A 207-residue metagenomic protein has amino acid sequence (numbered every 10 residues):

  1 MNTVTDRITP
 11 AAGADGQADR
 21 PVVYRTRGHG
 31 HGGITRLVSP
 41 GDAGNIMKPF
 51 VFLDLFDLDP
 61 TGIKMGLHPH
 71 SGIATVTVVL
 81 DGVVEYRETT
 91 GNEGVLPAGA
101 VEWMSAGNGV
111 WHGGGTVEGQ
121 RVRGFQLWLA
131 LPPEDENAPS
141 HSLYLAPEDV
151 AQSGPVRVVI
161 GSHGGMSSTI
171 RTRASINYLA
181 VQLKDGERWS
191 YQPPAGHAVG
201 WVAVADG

Functional and structural regions predicted by a protein language model:
N2-R36: Hydrophobic alpha-helical membrane-insertion signals
T26-L80, G124, P147-Q192: A short glycine-rich, His/Asp/Glu-containing loop-to-beta-strand
K64, Y86-R87, G91-E93, G113: Helix-loop junctions on the outward
S71-G91, A98-V101, D185-E187, Y191-G207: Glycine- and acidic-residue-biased ligand/ion/polar-headgroup-sensing regions
T90-P97, T116-E118, H141-Y144: "Short basic amphipathic alpha-helical interaction patches in structured regions
G107-D135: Ligand-binding loop in jelly-roll beta-barrel domains
W128-H141, P147-A151: Phosphate/pyrophosphate-binding betaalpha-module
